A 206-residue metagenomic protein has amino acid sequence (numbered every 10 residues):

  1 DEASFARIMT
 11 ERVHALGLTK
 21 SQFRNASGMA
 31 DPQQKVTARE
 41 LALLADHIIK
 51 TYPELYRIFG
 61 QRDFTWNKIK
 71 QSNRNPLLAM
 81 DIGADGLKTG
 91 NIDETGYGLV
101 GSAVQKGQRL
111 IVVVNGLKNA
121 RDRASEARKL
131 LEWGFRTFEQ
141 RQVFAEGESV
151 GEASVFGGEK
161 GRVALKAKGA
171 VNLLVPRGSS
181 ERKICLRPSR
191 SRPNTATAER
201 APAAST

Functional and structural regions predicted by a protein language model:
D1-A42, D46-K50: Active-site-adjacent loops and short helices of periplasmic peptidoglycan-processing enzymes
A30-T206: Domain-terminus/edge residues, biased toward the C-terminal soluble/receptor-binding domains of extracytoplasmic
